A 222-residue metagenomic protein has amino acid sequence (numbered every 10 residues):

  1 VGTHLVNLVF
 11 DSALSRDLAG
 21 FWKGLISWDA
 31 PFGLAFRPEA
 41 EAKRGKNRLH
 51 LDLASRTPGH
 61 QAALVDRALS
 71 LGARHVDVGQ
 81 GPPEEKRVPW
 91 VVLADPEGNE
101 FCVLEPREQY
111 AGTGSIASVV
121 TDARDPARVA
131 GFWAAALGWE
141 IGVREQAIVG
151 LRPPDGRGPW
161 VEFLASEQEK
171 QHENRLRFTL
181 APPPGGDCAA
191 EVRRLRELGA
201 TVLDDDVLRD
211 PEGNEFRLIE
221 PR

Functional and structural regions predicted by a protein language model:
V1-D77, A94-E145, L151-D204, R209-R222: Glyoxalase I/VOC metalloenzyme domain signal
H75, G81-R87: A glycine-rich, hydrophobic loop/mini-helix early in the fold
K86-V88, V202-L203: Short, small/polar residue-rich loop motifs at catalytic or cofactor-binding pockets
V91: Conserved catalytic core of two-metal-ion nucleotidyltransferases
